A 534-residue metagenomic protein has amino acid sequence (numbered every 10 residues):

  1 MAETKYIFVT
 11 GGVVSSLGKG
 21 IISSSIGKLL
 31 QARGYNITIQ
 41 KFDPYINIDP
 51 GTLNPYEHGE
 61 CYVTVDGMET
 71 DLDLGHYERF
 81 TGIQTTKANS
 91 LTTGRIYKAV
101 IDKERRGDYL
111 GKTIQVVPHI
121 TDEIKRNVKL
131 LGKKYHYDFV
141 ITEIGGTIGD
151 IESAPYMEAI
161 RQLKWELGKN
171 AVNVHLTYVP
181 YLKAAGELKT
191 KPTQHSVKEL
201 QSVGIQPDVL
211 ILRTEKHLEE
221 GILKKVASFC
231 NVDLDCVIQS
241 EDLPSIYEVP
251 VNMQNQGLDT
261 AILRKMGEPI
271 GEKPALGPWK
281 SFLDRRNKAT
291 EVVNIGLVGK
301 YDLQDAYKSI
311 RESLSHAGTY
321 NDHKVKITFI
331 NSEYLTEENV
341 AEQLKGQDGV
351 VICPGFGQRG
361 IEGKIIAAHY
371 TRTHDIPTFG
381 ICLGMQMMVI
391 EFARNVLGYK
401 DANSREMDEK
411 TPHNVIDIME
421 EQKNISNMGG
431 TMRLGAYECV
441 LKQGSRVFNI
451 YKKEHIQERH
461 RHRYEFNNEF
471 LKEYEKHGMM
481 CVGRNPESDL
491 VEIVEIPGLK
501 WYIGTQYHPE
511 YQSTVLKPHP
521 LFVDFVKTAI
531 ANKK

Functional and structural regions predicted by a protein language model:
M1-H323, S332-G349, F356-G357, G363-Y370 (+3 more regions): Flexible phosphate-sensing "switch/lid" loops adjacent to ATP/NTP-binding sites across phosphate-transfer
G11, K41, T214, E241 (+12 more regions): Active-site proximal loops enriched in glycine and acidic residues that flank catalytic Cys/His/Asp and coordinate
L17-G20, S24-K28, A32, Q343-E438 (+2 more regions): Cysteine-nucleophile active-site neighborhood
T52-P55, K225, A393-V396, P497-L499: Short low-complexity, flexible loop/linker segments enriched in glycine and/or proline with clustered acidic
E57-V65, L243-Y247, I352, T373-I381 (+3 more regions): Short beta-alpha connecting loops at secondary-structure transitions that line or flank enzyme active sites
L110-T121, P354-I361, M432, A436-E438 (+2 more regions): Short acidic-aromatic active-site loops that bind/stabilize oxyanions
R285-A289, V340-E342, M407, M428-T431 (+2 more regions): Replace "in large, NTP-powered and nucleic-acid-processing enzymes" with "in large, NTP-powered factors and other
L434-E438, K442-K534: C-terminal and late-domain segments of enzyme folds
